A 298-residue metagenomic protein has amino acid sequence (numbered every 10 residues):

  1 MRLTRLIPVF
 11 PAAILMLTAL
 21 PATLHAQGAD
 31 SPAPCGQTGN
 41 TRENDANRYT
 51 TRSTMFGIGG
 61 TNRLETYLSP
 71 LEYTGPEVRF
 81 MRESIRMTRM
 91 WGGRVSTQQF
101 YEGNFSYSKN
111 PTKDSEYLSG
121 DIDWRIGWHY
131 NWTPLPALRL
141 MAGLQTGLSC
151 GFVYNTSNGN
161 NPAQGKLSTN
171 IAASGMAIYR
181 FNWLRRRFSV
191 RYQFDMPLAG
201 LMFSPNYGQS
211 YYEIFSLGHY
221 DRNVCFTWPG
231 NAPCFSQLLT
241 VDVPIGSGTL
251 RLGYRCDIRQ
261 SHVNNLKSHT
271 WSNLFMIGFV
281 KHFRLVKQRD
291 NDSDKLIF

Functional and structural regions predicted by a protein language model:
M1-R48, L285-F298: Cleavable N-terminal export/targeting peptides
A26-Q98, F298: Short glycine/proline- and aromatic-enriched beta-strand/turn motifs that initiate or cap beta-hairpins
A46-T54, W91-Q99, P136-L144, L184-Y192 (+2 more regions): Outer-envelope beta-barrel architecture signal
I58-L64, G103-K109, T146-Y154, Y179 (+4 more regions): Transmembrane beta-strands of outer-membrane beta-barrel pores
E72-M81, E116-W124, L138, A163-A173 (+2 more regions): Residues that define the transmembrane beta-barrel architecture of outer-membrane proteins
F80-R89, I122-Y130, L144, A173-Y179 (+3 more regions): Residues on the lipid-exposed face of transmembrane beta-strands in outer-membrane beta-barrel proteins
N160-S247: Outer-membrane beta-barrel transmembrane domain signature
R187, Q193, F203-P205, C225 (+1 more regions): Predominantly the C-terminal beta-signal and adjacent terminal strand-loop region of outer-membrane beta-barrel
